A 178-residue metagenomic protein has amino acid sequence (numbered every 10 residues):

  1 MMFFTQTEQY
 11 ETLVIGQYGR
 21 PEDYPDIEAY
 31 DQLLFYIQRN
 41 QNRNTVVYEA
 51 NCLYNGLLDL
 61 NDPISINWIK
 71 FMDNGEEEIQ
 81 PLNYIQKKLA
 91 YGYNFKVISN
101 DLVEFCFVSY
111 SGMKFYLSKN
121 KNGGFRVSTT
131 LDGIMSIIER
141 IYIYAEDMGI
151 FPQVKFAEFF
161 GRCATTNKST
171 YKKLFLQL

Functional and structural regions predicted by a protein language model:
M1-L82: N-terminal export/targeting and maturation segments
M2, I37, Y93-F95, Y142-M148: Short amphipathic beta-strand and strand-loop transition segments with alternating hydrophobic
F4, T12-I15, C52, K88 (+4 more regions): Compositionally biased, low-complexity repeat tracts
T7, R20, A29, E49 (+11 more regions): Serine/threonine-rich low-complexity intrinsically disordered regions
R39-N42, V97-D101, M148-Q153: Short, ordered beta-strand-loop transition motifs
N61-M135: Mature extracytoplasmic domains of secretory-pathway proteins
F107-L178: Extracytoplasmic electrostatic interaction patches
